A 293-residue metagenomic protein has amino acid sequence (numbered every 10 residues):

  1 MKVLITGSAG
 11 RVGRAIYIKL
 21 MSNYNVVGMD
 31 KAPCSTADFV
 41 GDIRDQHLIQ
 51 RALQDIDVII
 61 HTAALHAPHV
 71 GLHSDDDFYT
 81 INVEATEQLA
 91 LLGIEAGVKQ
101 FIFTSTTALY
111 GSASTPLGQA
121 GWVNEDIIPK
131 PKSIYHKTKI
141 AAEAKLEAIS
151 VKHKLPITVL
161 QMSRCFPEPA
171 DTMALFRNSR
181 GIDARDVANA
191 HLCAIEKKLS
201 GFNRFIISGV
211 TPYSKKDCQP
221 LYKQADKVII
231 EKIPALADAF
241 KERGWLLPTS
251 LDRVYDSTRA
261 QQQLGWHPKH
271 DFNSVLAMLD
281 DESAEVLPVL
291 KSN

Functional and structural regions predicted by a protein language model:
V3-N23: N-terminal Rossmann NAD(P)H-binding glycine-rich loop of SDR-like oxidoreductase domains
K31-D45: Rossmann-fold cofactor-recognition segment
I43-I81, L92: NAD(P)H-binding glycine-rich loop region in Rossmannoid oxidoreductase-like domains and their noncatalytic homologs
T80, T115-K154: Catalytic helix-loop patch of NAD(P)-dependent Rossmann-fold dehydrogenases
Q88-K130: Conserved Rossmann-fold NAD(P)-dependent oxidoreductase catalytic core, especially the SDR/UDP-sugar
I140, K152-L155, P167-R177, A194-F205 (+1 more regions): Glycine/proline-rich active-site loop of Rossmann-fold NAD(P)-dependent oxidoreductases
A190-D252, S257, Q263, V289-K291: Mid/C-terminal beta-alpha module of Rossmann-like enzyme folds, strongest in SDR-family dehydrogenases/epimerases
S257-Q263, H270-N293: Amphipathic terminal alpha-helices
